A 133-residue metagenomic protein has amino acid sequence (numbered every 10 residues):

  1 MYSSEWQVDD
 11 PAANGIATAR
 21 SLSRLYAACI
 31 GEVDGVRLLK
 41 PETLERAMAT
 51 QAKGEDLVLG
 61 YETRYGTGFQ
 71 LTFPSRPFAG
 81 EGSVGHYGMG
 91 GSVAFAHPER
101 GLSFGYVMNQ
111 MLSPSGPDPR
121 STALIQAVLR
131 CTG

Functional and structural regions predicted by a protein language model:
M1-G133: Catalytic loop of the DD-peptidase/beta-lactamase superfamily, centered on the K-T-G motif and neighboring
